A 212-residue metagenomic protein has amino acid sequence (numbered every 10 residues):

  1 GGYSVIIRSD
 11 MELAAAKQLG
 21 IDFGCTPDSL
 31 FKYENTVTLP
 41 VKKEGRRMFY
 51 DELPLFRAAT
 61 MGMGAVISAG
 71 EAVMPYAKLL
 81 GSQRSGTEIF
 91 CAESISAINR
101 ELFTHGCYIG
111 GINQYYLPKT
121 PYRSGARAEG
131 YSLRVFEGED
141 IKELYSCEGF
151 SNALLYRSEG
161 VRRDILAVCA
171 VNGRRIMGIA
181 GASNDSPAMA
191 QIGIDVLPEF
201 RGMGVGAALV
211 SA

Functional and structural regions predicted by a protein language model:
G1-D140: Acyl-donor-binding surface of acyltransferase catalytic domains
G1-S4, A180, V210-A212: Short intrinsically disordered, low-complexity coil segments enriched in acidic
G20-G24, V37-M48, S146-V161, G178-D185: Charged, low-complexity, helix/coiled-coil-prone segments
A65-S68, A188, A212: Conserved GNAT acetyl-CoA-binding A-motif
Y76-G81, M189-A190, M203-G204: A short, polar/proline- and glycine-enriched secondary-structure boundary/capping micro-motif
L117-G173: A contiguous catalytic/ligand-binding core that recognizes phosphate-bearing ligands
S158-L166, V171-L197: A conserved beta-strand-loop-helix scaffold within acyl/acetyltransferase catalytic domains
I192, V196, G202-A212: Conserved acetyl-CoA-binding loop-helix of GNAT-fold acetyltransferases
